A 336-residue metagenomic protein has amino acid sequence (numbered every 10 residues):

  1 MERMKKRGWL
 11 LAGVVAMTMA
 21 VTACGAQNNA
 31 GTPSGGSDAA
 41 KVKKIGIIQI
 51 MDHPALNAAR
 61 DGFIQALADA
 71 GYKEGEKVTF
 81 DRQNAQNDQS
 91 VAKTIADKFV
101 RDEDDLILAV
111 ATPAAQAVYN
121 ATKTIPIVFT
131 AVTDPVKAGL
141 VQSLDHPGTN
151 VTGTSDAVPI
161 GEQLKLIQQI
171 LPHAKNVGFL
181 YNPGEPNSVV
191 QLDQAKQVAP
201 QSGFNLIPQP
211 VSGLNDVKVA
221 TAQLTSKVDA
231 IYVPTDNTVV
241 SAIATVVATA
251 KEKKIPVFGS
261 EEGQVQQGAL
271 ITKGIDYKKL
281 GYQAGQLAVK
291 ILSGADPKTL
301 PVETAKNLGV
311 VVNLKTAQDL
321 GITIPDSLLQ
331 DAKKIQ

Functional and structural regions predicted by a protein language model:
M1-K44, D69, K73: Short, low-complexity disordered leader/linker segments with a strong preference for bacterial N-terminal type II
V42-A70, D81-S90, G184-S188, T238-S241 (+1 more regions): Extracytoplasmic "Venus flytrap"
I45, F63, T152-A199, P301-T316: An alpha-beta-alpha
T79-R101, P210-L224: Structural motif
A85-Q142, V233-K251, I255, S260: Beta-alpha junction/loop-to-helix N-cap segments that form part of ligand/metal-binding clefts
P135-A174, D276-A295: Hydrophobic alpha-helical segments within soluble ligand-binding/sensing domains
L180, P186-I255, G259-E261: Pocket-lining segment of extracytoplasmic ligand-binding domains
S293-Q336: Hinge/cleft segment of the Venus flytrap/periplasmic-binding protein
